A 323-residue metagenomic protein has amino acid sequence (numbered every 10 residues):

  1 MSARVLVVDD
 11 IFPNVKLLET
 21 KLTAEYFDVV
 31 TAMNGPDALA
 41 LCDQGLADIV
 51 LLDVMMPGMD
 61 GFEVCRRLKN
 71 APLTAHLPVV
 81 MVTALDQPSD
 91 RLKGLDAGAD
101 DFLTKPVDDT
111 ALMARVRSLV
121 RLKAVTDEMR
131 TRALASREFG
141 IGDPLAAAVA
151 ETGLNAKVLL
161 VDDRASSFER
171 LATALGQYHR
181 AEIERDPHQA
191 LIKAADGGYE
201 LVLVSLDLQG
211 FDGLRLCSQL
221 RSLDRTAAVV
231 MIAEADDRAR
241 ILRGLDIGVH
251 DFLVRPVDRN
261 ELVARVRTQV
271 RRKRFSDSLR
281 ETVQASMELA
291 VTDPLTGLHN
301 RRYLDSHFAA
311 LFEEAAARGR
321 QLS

Functional and structural regions predicted by a protein language model:
I11-M33, R164-I183: Two-component/phosphorelay signaling modules centered on CheY-like receiver
G45-L51, G198-L208: Active-site beta3 strand of CheY-like receiver
M56, L68, L208-G210: Receiver (REC) domain active-site loop signature in two-component systems and cognate sites in sensor histidine kinases
S286-S306: Conserved nucleotide-binding and Mg2+-coordinating catalytic segments in signaling enzymes
D305-S323: Active-site-proximal structural segments of metal-dependent nucleotidyl cyclase/transferase enzymes
